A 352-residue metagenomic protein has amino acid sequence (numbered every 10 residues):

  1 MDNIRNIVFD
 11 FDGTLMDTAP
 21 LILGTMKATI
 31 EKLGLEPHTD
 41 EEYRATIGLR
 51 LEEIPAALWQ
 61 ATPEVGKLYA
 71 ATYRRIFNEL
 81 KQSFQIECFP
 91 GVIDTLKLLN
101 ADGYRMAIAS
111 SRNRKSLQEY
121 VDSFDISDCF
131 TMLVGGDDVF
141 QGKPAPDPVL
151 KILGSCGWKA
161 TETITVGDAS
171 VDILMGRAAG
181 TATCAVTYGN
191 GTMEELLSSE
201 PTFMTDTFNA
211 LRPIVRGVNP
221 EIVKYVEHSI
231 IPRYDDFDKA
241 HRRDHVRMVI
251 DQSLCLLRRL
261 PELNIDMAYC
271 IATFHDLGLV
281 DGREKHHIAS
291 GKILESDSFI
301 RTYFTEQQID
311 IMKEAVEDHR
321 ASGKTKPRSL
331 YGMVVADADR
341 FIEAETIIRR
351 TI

Functional and structural regions predicted by a protein language model:
M1-A45, W59: Active-site neighborhood of HAD-like aspartate-dependent phosphohydrolases
M1-I7, K97, R114, Q118-P220: Asp-based, Mg2+/Mn2+-dependent phosphohydrolase catalytic module
N3, E79-I108, R114-Q118, P146: Short, acidic loop-to-helix structural element flanking the phosphoryl-transfer center in phosphate-processing enzymes
T29-I30, R50-E64, Y120, I152-L153 (+1 more regions): Helix-loop "lid/cap" segments that line or gate small-molecule binding pockets
H38-E42, V65, D128-M132, A160-I164 (+1 more regions): Short acidic capping loops at alpha-helix termini that bridge into adjacent secondary structure
I47-L80, P90-I93, K97-L98: A metal-dependent, Asp-based hydrolase signature
V218-K285: Acidic/His-rich, divalent-metal-binding segments that scaffold phosphate/diphosphate chemistry
N264-I352: Divalent metal-dependent catalytic cores for phosphoryl transfer on phosphate-bearing substrates
